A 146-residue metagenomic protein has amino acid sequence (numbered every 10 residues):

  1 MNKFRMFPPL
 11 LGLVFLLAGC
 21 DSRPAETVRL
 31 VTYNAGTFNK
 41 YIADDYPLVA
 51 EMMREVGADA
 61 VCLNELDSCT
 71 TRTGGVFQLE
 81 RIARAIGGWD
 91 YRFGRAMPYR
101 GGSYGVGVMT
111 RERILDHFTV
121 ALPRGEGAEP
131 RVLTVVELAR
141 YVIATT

Functional and structural regions predicted by a protein language model:
M1-P8: Bacterial N-terminal signal peptides that target proteins for export
P8-L16: Bacterial N-terminal signal peptides
P8-P9, P24, P98, G125: Residues embedded in well-ordered secondary-structure elements
L11, E26-R29, V132: Residues at beta-strand starts and edge strands
L17-A85, P98-G102: N-terminal, active-site-proximal structural segment of metallo-dependent hydrolase catalytic domains
I42, L66-V142: Structured beta-strand-rich core segments of catalytic domains in phosphoester-bond hydrolases
L63, T145-T146: Conserved beta-strand positions
